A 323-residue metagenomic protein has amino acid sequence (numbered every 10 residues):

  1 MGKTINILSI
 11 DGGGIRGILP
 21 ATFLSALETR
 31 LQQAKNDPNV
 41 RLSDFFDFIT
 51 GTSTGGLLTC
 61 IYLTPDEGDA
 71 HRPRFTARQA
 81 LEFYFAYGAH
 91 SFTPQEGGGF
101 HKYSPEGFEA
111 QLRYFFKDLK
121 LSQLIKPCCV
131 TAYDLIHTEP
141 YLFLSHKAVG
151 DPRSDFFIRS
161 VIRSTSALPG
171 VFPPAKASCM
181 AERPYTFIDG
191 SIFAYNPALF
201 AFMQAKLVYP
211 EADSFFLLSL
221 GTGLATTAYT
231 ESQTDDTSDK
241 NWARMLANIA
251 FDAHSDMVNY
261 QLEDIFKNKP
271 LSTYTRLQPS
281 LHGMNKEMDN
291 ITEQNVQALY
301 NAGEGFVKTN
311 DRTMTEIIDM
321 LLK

Functional and structural regions predicted by a protein language model:
M1-K323: Conserved catalytic cores and adjacent C-terminal regulatory segments of lipid-metabolizing esterases/lipases
